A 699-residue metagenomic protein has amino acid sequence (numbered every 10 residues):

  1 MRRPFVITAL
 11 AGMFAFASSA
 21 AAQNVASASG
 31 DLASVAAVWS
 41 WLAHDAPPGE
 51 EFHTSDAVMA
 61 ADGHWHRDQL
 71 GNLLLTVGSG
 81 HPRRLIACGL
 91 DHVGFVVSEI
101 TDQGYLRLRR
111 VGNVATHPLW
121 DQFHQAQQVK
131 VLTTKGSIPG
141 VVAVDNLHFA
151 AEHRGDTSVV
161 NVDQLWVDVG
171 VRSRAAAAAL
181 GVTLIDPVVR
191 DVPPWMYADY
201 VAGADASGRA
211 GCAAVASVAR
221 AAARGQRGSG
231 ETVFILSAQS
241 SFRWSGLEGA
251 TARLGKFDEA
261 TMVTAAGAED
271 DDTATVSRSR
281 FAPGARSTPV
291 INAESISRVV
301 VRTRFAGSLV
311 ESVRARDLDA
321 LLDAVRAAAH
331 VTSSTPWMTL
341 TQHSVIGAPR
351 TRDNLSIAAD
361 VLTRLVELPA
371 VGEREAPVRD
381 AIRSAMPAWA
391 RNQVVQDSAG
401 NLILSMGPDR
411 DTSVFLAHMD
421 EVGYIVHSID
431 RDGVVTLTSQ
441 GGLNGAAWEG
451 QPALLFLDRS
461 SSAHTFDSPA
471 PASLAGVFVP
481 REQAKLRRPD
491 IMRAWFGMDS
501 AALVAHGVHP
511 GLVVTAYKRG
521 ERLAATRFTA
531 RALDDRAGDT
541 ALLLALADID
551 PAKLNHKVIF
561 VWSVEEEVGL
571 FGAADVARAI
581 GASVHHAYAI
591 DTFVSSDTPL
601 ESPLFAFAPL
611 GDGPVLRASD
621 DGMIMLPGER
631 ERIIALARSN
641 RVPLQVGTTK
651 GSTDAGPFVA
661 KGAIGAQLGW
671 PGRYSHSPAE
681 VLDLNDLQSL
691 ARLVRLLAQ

Functional and structural regions predicted by a protein language model:
P4-A9, F14-Q699: N-terminal hydrophobic/helix-forming segments and targeting peptides
